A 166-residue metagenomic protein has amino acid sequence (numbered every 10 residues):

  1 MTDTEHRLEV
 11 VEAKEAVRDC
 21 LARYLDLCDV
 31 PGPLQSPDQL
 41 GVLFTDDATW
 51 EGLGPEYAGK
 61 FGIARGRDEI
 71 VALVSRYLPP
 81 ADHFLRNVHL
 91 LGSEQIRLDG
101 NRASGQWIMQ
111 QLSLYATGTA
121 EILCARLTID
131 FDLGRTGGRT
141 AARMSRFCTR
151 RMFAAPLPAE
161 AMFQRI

Functional and structural regions predicted by a protein language model:
M1-V30, L34-L43: Short, low-complexity N-terminal intrinsically disordered segments enriched in polar/charged residues
T2-E5, H83-I166: A beta-strand edge to alpha-helix "cap/lid" segment located at domain peripheries
D3-R7, R23, L53-Y57, P79 (+1 more regions): A near-ubiquitous, low-amplitude feature marking generic local secondary-structure context
E9-A16, G62, F84, T119: Conserved aromatic-histidine-acidic binding/catalytic patches
L25-P33, T49-P55, S113, T136: Short regulatory "switch" loops immediately downstream of catalytic or recognition motifs within protein catalytic
L34-M109: A solvent-exposed, acidic/Ser-Thr-rich amphipathic alpha-helical stretch
